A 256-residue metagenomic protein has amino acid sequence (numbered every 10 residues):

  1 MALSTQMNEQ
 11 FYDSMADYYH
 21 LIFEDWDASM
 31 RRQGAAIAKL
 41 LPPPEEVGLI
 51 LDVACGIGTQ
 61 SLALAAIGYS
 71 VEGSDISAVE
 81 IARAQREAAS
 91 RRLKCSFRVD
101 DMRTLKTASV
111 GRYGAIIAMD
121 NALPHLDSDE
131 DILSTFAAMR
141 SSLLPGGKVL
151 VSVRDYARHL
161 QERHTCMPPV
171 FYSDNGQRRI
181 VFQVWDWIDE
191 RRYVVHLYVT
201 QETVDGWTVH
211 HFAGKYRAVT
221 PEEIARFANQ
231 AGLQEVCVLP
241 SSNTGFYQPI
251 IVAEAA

Functional and structural regions predicted by a protein language model:
A2-E45: Conserved class I S-adenosyl-L-methionine
E46-G56: Conserved class I S-adenosyl-L-methionine
S61-T104: Class I SAM-dependent methyltransferase SAM/SAH-binding core
T107-A115: A short acidic, Gly/Pro-enriched loop at the edge of an enzyme's catalytic core that lines a small-molecule cofactor
G114-E130: A short SAM/SAH-binding and catalytic strip from SAM-dependent methyltransferases
L133-P145: A short glycine-rich, Lys/Arg-flanked "PGG" loop and its adjoining helix->strand segment in the class I
L150-E222: SAM-dependent methyltransferase
R217-A256: C-terminal lobe and adjacent flexible extensions of AdoMet/dcAdoMet transferase-like proteins
